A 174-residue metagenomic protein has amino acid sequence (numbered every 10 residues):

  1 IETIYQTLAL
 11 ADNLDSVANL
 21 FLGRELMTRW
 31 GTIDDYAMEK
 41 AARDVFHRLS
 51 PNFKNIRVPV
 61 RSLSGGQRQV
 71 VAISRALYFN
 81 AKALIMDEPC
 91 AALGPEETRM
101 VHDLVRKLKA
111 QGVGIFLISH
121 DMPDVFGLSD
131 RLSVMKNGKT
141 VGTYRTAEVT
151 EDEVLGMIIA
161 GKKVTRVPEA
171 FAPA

Functional and structural regions predicted by a protein language model:
I1-A174: Glycine-rich phosphate-binding loops of nucleotide-dependent enzymes
